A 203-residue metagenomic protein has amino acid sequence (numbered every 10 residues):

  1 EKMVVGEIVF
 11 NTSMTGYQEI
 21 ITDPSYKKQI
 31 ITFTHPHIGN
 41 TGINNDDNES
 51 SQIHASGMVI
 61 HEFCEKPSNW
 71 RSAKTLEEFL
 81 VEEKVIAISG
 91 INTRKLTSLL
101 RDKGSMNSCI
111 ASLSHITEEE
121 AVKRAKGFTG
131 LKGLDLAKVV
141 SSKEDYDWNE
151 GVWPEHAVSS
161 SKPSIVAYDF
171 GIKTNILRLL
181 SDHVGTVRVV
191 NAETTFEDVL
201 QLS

Functional and structural regions predicted by a protein language model:
E1-Q201: RNA-binding accessory domains that recognize and position tRNA/RNA substrates
